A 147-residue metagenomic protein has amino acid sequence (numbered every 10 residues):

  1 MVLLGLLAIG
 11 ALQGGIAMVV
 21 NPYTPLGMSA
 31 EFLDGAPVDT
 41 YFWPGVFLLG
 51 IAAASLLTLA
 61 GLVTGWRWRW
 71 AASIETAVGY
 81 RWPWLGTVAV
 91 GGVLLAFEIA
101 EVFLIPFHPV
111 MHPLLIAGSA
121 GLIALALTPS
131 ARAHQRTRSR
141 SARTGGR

Functional and structural regions predicted by a protein language model:
M1-R147: Topology signature of small-to-medium multi-pass alpha-helical membrane proteins
